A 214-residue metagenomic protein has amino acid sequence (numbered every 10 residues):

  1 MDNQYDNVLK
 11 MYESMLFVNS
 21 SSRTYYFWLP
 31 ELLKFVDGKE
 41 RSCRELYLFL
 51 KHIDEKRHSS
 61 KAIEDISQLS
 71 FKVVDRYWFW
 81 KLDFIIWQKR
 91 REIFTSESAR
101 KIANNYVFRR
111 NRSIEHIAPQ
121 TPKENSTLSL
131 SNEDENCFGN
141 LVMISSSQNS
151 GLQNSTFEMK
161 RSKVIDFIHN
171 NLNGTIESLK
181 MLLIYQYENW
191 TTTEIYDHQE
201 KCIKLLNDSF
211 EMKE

Functional and structural regions predicted by a protein language model:
M1-K39, V142: Polyanionic (Asp/Glu-rich) segments that form extended negatively charged tracts
D6, K39-L46, D75, L172 (+3 more regions): Intrinsic-disorder-associated interaction segments
S14-L16, R112-I114, L183: Extended, compositionally biased low-complexity polar/Lys-Gly-rich tracts and adjacent boundary/linker regions are
S14-M15, K34, L48-E55, F84 (+2 more regions): Charged/polar, solvent-exposed surface patches and flexible loops
V18, P119-Q120, N154, M159: Generic structural "secondary-structure junction" signal
N19-S20, I102, R109, P122-C137 (+3 more regions): Short, contiguous acidic/charged loop-to-helix segments that flank catalytic cores in large enzymes
R23, F27, L33-T127, N132-F138: Aromatic-lined ligand-binding clefts that engage carbohydrates, nucleic acids, or primary amines
V142, S146-E214: Long, cytosolic, alpha-helical-rich C-terminal regions that act as interaction/scaffolding modules
